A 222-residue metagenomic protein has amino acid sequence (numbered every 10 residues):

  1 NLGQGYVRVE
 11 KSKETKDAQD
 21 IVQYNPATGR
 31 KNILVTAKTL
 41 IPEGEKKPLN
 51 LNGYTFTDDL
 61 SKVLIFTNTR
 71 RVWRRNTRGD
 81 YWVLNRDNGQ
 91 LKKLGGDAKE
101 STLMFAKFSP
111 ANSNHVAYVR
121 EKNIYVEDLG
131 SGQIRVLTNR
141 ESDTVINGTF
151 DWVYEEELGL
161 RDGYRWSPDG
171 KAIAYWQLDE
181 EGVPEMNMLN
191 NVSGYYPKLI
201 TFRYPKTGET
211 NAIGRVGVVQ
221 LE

Functional and structural regions predicted by a protein language model:
N1-E222: Beta-propeller folds
